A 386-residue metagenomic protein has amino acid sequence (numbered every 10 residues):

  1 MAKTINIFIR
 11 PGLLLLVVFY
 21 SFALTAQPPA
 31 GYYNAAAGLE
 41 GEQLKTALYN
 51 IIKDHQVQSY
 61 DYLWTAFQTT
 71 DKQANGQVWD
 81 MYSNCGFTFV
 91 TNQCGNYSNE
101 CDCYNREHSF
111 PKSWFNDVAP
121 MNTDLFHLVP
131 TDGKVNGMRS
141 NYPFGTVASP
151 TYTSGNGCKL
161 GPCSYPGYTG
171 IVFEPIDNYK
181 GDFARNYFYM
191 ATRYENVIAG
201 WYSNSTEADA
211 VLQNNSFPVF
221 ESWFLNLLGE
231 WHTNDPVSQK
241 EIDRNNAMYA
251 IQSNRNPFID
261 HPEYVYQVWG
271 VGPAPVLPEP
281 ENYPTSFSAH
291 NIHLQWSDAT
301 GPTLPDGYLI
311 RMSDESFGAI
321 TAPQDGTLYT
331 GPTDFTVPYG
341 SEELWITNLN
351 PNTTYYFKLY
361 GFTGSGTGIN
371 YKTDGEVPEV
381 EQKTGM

Functional and structural regions predicted by a protein language model:
A2-L13: Bacterial N-terminal signal peptides that target proteins for export
V18-A23: N-terminal signal peptide c-region/cleavage motif recognized by signal peptidases
L24-F87, V268: N-terminal module-boundary/linker segments of secreted carbohydrate-active enzymes
N96-N105, F110-A274: Domain-level detector of nuclease and nuclease-like folds in predominantly extracellular/periplasmic contexts
G272-G307, P351, G366-M386: Pro/Thr/Ser/Gly-rich low-complexity, intrinsically disordered linker/stalk tracts
L309-P351, G364-G375: Recognizes extended acidic, P/S/T-rich segments that occur within or adjacent to Ig-like beta-sandwich modules
F357-K358: Hydrophobic beta-strand segments within extracellular beta-sandwich modules
